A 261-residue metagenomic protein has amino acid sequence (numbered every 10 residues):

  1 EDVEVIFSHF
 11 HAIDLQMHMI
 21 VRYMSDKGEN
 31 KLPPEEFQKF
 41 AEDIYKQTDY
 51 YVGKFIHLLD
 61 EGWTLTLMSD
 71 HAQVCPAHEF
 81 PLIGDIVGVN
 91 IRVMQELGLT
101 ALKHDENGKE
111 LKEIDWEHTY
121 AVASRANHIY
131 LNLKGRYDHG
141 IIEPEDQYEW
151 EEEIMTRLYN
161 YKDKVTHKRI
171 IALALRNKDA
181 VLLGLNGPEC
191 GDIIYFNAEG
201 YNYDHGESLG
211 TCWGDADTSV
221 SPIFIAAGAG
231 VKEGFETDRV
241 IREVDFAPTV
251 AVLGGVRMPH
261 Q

Functional and structural regions predicted by a protein language model:
E1-V5, F10-V21, G53, H57-L58 (+2 more regions): …; additionally, a secondary subgroup of soluble metalloenzymes is captured
D2-Y50, F80-P81, A126, K134-E145: Active-site His/acidic residue clusters
V5-H9, T66, I194, I225: Structural motif
D14-H18, S25-L32, H71, H205 (+1 more regions): Histidine-centered active-site/metal-ligand motif
K39, K46-Y50, N127, Y148 (+4 more regions): A structural signal for well-ordered alpha-helical segments within the folded catalytic domains of diverse enzymes
E42, I114-W116, R136-Y148, D179-V181 (+3 more regions): Active-site rim elements
G53-G206: Secreted, luminal/periplasmic, and some membrane-associated catalytic domains that remodel anionic oxygen-ester
N197-A247, G255: Low-complexity, glycine/alanine/valine/leucine- and proline-rich hydrophobic stretches
